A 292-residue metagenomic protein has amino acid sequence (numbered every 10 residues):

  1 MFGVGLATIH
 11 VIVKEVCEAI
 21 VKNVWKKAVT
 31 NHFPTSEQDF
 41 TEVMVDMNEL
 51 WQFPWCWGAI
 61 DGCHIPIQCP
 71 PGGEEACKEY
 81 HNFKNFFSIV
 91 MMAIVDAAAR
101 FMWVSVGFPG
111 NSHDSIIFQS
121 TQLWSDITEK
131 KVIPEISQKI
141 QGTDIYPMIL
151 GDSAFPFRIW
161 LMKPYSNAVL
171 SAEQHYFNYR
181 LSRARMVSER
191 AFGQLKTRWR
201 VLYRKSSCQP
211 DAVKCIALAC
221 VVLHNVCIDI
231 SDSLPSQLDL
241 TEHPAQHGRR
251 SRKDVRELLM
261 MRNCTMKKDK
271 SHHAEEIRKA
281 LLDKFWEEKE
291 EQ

Functional and structural regions predicted by a protein language model:
M1-Q292: Short, polybasic Lys/Arg-rich linear motifs in disordered N-terminal/cytosolic regions
